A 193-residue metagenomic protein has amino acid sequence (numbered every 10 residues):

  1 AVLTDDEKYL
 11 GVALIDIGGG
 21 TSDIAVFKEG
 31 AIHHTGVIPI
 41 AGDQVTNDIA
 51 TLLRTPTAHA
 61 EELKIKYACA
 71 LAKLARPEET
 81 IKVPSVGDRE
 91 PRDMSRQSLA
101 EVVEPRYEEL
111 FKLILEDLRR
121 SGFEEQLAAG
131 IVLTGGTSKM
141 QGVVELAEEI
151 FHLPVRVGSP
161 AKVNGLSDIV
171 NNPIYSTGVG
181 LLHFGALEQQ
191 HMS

Functional and structural regions predicted by a protein language model:
A1-L14, A31, L53-V102, S121-E124 (+5 more regions): Nucleotide/phosphate-binding catalytic cleft detector across ATP-hydrolyzing and phosphate-transferring enzymes
L3, L10-L52: Glycine-rich phosphate-binding loop of actin/hexokinase-like ATP-binding domains
D16, I49, I114, L133 (+1 more regions): Residue-level signature of catalytic and energy-coupling elements of molecular machines, predominantly ATP/GTP-dependent
I17-A25, E148-P160: Acidic-glycine-rich active-site phosphate/pyrophosphate-binding loop
I17-G18, R106-L115: A general structural motif
L71, Q126-I150: Glycine-rich phosphate-binding loops at beta-strand->alpha-helix junctions
F111, L115-G130: Phosphate/pyrophosphate-binding loops at sites that engage ATP/ADP/AMP, CoA/4′-phosphopantetheine, polyphosphate
L127, P160-A161: Extended, low-charge hydrophobic alpha-helical regions
